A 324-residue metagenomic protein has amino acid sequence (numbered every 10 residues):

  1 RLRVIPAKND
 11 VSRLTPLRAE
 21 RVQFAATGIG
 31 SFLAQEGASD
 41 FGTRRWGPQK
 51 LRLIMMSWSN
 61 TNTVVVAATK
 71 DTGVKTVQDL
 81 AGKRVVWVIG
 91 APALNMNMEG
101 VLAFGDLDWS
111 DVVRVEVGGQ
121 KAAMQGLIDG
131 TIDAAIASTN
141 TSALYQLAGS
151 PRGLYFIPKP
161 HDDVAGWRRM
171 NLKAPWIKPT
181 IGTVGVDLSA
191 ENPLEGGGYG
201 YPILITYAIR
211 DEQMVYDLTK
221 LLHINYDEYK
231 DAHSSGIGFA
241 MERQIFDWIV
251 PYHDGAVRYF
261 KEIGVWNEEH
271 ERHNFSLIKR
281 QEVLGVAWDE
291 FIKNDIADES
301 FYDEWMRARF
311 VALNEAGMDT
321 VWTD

Functional and structural regions predicted by a protein language model:
R1-G90, M96-G100, F104, V115 (+1 more regions): Short, glycine-/small- and polar/acidic-enriched structural segments that line small-molecule recognition paths
L2, F24, W109-D111, A134 (+1 more regions): Residue-level detector of short coil/turn "hinge" positions at structural boundaries
S12, P16, K75, A93-G100 (+9 more regions): Extracytoplasmic/secreted proteins, especially bacterial periplasmic and envelope-associated proteins
R21, I29, E36-G37, K70 (+10 more regions): Sec/Tat-exported extracytoplasmic proteins
I29-G30, D40, T72, W109-M214: Pocket-lining segment of extracytoplasmic ligand-binding domains
G42, N95-V113, T131, A148-P151 (+2 more regions): Ligand-binding cleft/hinge of the Venus flytrap
G82-G100, P175-A240, Q244, W248: Ligand-binding clefts/hinges and TM-proximal coupling segments of bilobed small-molecule sensing domains
T139-R152, F156, Q213-D217, H223-D324: An extracytoplasmic/periplasmic, membrane-proximal ligand-sensing/linker region
